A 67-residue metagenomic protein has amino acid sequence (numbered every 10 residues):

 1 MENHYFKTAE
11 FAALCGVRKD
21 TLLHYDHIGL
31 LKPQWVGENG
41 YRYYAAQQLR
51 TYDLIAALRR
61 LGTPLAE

Functional and structural regions predicted by a protein language model:
M1-A13, K32-E38, A45-E67: Arg/Lys-rich, alpha-helical DNA-contact motif
F11, R18-T21: Short glycine/proline-centered loop/turn elements that form peptide/ligand docking sites
L22-L23, T63: General helical structural elements
Y25, Y44: Conserved active-site tyrosine of GNAT-family acetyltransferases
G29: Glycine-centered, phosphate/nucleic-acid-interacting loop/turn motifs that mediate DNA/RNA or nucleotide
